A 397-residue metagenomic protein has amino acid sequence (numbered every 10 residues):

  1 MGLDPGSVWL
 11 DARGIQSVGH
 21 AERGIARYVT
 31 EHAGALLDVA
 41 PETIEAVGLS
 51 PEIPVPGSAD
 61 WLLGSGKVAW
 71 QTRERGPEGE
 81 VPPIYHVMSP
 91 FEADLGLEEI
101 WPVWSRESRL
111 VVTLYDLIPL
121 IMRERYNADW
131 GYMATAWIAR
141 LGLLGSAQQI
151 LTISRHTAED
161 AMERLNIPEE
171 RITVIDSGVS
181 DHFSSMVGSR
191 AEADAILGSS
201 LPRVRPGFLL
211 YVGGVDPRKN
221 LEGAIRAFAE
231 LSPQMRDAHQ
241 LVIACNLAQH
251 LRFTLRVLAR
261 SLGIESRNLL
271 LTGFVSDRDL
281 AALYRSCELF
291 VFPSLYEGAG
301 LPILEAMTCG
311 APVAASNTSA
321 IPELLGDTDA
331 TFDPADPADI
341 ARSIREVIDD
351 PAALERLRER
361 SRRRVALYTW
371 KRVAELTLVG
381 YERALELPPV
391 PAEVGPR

Functional and structural regions predicted by a protein language model:
M1-R397: Carbohydrate transferase catalytic cores enriched for Leloir-type hexosyltransferases
